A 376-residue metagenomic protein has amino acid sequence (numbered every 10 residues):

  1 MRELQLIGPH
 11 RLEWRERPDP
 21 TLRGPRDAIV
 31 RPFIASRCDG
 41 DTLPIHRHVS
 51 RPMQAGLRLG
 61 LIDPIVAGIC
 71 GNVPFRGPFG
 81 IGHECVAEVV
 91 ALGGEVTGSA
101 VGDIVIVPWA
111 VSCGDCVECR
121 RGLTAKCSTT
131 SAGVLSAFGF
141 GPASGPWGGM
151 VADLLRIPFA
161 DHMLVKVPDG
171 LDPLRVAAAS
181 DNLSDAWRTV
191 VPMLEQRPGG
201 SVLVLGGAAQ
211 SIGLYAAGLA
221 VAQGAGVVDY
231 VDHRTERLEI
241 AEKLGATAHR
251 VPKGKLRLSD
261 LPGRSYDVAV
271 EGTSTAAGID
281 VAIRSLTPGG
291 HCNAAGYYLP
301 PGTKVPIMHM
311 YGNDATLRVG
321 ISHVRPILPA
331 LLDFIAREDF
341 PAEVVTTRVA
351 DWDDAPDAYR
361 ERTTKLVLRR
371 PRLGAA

Functional and structural regions predicted by a protein language model:
P20-A35, S50-R120, G148, P168: Glycine-rich beta-strand-centered segment in the early N-terminal region that forms part of a ligand/cofactor-binding
D63-H83, C113-L205: NAD(P)H dinucleotide-binding glycine-rich loop of Rossmann-like/cofactor-binding domains, especially the beta1-alpha1
I104, K166-G254: Mid-domain Rossmann-like dinucleotide-binding core that forms the NAD(H)/NADP(H) cofactor-binding site
T235, A276, D280, R325-A376: C-terminal hydrophobic helical "lid"/dimerization subdomain of Rossmann-like NAD(P)H-dependent oxidoreductases
S259-A269: A short acidic, Gly/Pro-enriched loop at the edge of an enzyme's catalytic core that lines a small-molecule cofactor
L286-T287: Helix-to-beta-strand junctions that scaffold the AdoMet/dcAdoMet cofactor pocket in Class I SAM-dependent enzymes
G290-H291: Glycine-centered, small-residue-biased loops immediately flanking beta-strands in adenine/cofactor-binding cores
G296-D314, A330-L331: Rossmann-fold NAD(P)-binding glycine/threonine-rich loop
